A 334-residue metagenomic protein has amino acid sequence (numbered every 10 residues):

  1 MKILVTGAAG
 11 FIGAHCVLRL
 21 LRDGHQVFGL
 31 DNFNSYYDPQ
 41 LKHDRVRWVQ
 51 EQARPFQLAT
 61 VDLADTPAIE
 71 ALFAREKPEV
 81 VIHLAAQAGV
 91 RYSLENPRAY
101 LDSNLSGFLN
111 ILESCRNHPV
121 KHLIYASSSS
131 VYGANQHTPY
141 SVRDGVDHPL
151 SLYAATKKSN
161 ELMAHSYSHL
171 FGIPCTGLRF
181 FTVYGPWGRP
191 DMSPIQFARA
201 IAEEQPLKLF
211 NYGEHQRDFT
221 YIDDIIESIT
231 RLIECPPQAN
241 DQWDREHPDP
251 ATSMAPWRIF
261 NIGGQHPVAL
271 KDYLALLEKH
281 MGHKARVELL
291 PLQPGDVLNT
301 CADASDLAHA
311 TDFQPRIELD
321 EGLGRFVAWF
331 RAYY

Functional and structural regions predicted by a protein language model:
M1-V183, F313, W329, Y333: N-terminal Rossmann-like NAD(P)+-binding domain of SDR-like oxidoreductases, especially those catalyzing
P39, H43-V46, E161, I195 (+3 more regions): Short, surface-exposed alpha-helical segments at coil->helix boundaries
V49, A164, F197, L307-A308: Structural element of the ATP-grasp superfamily
A64, A88, G188, V268-A269 (+1 more regions): Short alpha-helical
P67, L105-E113, D191, D223-I226 (+1 more regions): Conserved active-site region of classical short-chain dehydrogenase/reductase
T138-P139, P190-A198: A glycine/serine/threonine-rich, flexible loop-to-helix segment that serves as the NAD(P) cofactor-binding "lid"
S159, M163, Y167, F197 (+2 more regions): Hydrophobic alpha-helix immediately C-terminal to the catalytic Tyr-X-X-X-Lys motif of short-chain
I201-Y334: C-terminal substrate-binding subdomain of Rossmann-fold SDR/epimerase-dehydratase oxidoreductases
